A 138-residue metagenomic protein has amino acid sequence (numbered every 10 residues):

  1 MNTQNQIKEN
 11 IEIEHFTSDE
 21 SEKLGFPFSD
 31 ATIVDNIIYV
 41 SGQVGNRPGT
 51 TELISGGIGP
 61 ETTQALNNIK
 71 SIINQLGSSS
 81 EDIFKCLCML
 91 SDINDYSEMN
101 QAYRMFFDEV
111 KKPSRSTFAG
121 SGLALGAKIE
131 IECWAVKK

Functional and structural regions predicted by a protein language model:
M1-N67, S71-E81, L90-K138: N-terminal presequence-like segments and the immediate start of the first folded domain
